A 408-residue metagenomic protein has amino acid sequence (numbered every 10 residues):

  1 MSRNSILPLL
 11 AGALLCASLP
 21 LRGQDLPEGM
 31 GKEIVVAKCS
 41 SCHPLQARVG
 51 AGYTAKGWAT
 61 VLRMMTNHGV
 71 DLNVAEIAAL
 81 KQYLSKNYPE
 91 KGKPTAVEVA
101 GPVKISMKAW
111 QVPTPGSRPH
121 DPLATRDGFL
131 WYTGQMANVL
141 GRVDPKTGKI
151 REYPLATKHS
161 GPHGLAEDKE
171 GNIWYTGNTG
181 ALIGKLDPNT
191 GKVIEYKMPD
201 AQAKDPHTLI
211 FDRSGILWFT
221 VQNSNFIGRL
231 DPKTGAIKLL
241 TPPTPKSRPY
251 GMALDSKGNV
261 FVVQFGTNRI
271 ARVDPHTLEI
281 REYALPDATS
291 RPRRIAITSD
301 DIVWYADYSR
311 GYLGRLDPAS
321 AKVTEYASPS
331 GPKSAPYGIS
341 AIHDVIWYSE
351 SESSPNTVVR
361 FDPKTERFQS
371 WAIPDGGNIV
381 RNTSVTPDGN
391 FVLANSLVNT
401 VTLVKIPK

Functional and structural regions predicted by a protein language model:
P20-I34, A47: Electrostatic cytochrome c docking/interface patches
V36-Q46, L80, L84: The canonical Cys-X-X-Cys-His
H68-A96, G171, F391: C-terminal capping alpha-helices of c-type cytochrome domains
K108-N138: Beta-strand-rich domains and repeat architectures in extracellular enzymes and scaffolds, especially beta-propellers
P115-D127, K158-E170, A201-S214, P245-K257 (+6 more regions): Beta-rich, blade/repeat-based domains predominating in secreted/periplasmic proteins but also intracellular
L130-M136, I173-T179, L217-N223, V260-G266 (+3 more regions): Conserved beta-strand positions in repeat-built beta-propeller and related beta-rich domains
D144-G148, D187-G191, D231-G235, D274-L278 (+3 more regions): Short loop/turn segments that connect beta-strands within beta-propeller blades
G377-K408: Blade-level signature of beta-propeller repeat domains, shared across WD40, Kelch, NHL, RCC1 and BNR/Asp-box propellers
